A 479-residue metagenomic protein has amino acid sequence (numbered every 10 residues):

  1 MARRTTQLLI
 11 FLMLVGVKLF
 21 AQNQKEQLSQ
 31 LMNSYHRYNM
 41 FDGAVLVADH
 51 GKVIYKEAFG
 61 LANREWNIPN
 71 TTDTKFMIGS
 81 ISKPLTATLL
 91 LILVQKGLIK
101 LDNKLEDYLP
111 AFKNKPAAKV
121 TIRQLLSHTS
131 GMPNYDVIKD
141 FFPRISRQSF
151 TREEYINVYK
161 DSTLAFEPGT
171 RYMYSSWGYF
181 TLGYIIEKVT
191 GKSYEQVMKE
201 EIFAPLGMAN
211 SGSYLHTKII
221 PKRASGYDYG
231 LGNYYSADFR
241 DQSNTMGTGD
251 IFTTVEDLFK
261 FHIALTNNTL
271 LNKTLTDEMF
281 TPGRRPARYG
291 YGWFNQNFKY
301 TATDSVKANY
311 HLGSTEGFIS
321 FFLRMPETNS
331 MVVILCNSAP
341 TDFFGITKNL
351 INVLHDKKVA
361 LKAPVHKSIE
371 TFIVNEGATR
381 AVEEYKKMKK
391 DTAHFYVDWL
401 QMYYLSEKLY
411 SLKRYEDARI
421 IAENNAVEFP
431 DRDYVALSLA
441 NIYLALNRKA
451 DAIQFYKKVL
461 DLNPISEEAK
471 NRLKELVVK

Functional and structural regions predicted by a protein language model:
Q22-E57, E187-K192, Q196-E200, A204 (+2 more regions): Catalytic loop of the DD-peptidase/beta-lactamase superfamily, centered on the K-T-G motif and neighboring
R37, F41, H50, L61-Y174 (+2 more regions): Active-site-proximal loop and beta-strand segments within enzyme catalytic domains
P84, W399, D433-Y434, E467-E468: Helix-start (N-cap) detector for alpha-helical repeat units in TPR-like alpha-solenoids, especially tetratricopeptide
D136-I220, S243-F259: Catalytic-site signature segments of enzymes, centered on catalytic residues
S411, A445, E475-K479: Register position in tetratricopeptide repeats
